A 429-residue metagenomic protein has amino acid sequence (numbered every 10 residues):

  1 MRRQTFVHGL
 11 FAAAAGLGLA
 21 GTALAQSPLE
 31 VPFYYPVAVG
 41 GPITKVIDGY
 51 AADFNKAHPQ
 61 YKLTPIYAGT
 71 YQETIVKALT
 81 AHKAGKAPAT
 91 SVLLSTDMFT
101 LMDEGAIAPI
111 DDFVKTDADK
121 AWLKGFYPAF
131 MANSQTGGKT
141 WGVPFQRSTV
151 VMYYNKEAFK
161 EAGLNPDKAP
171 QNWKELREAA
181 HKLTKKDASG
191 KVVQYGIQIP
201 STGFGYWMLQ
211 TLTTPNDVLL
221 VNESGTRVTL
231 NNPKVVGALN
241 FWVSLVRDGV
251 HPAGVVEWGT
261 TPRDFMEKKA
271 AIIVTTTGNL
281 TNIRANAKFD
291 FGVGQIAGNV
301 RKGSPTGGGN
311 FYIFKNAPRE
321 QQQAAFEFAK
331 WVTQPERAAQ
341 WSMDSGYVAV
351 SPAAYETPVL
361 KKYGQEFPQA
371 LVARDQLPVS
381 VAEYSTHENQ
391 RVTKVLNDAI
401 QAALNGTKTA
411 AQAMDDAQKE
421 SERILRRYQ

Functional and structural regions predicted by a protein language model:
R2-V7, F159: N-terminal export leaders
L10-A12, L24-A106, T116-W122, P166 (+5 more regions): Conserved N-terminal structural module of periplasmic/extracytoplasmic solute-binding proteins
S27, A57, A162, V236 (+6 more regions): Extracytoplasmic/periplasmic substrate-recognition and gating elements
K62, K160, P166, R247 (+1 more regions): Conserved C-terminal helix/tail region of periplasmic/extracytoplasmic solute-binding proteins
S95-V151, R177, V193, G205-P215 (+3 more regions): Hinge/lid segment of periplasmic solute-binding proteins
A108-F126, A169, D187-S201, D217-G237 (+6 more regions): Short, solvent-exposed loop/beta-turn-alpha elements that line the ligand-binding surface or hinge of extracytoplasmic
G125, A129, G294, M343-V395 (+1 more regions): Long, aromatic- and glycine/proline-rich binding clefts that accommodate carbohydrate-like moieties
R177-K182, S224-G254: Glycine-centered hinge/linker elements that transmit conformational signals in sensory and ligand-binding systems
